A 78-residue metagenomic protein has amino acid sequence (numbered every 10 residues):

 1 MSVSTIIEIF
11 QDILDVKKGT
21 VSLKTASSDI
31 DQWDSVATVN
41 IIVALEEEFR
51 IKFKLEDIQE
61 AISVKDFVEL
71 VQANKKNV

Functional and structural regions predicted by a protein language model:
M1-V43, E47-V78: Phosphopantetheine-dependent thiolation modules in NRPS/PKS and related acyl-activating systems
